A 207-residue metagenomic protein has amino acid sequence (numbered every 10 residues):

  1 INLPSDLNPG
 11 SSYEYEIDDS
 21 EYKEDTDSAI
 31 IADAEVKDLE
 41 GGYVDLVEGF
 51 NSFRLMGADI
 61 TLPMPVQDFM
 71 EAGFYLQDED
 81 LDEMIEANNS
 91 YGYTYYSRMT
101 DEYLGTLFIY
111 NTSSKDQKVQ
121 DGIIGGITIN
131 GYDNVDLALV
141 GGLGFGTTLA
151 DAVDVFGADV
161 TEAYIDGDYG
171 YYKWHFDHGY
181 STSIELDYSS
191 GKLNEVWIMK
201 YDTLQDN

Functional and structural regions predicted by a protein language model:
L3-P4, G10-L39, D68-K118, T147-N207: A cross-family detector of function-defining hotspots
A34-G73: N-terminal export/targeting and maturation segments
V44-L55, G125-A138: Acidic/histidine-rich, surface-exposed loop or edge segments in extracytoplasmic proteins
S52-A58, D136-G141, G170-Y172, S183: Short, recurring structural edge motifs at helix starts
T61-P63, N134-F156: Secreted/surface-exposed cysteine- and glycine-rich disulfide frameworks
